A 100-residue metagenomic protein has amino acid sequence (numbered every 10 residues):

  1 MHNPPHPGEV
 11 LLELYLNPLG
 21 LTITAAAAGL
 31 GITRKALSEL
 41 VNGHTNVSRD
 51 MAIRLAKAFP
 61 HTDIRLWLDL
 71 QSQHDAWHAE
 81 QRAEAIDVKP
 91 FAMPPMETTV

Functional and structural regions predicted by a protein language model:
M1-L21, L66-D69, V100: A short, Lys/Arg-rich alpha-helix, primarily the initiator
G20-S38: Short alpha-helical DNA-recognition segment
G29-I32, A56-H61: A short, basic/aromatic helix-end/turn motif that makes direct DNA contacts
T33, H44, T62, Q71-H74: The DNA-recognition helices of helix-turn-helix-type DNA-binding domains
H44-K57: Short, basic-rich loop-to-helix N-cap that marks the start of a DNA-contacting helix
R65-V100: Short, charged recognition helix plus adjacent turn of helix-turn-helix-like nucleic-acid-binding domains
